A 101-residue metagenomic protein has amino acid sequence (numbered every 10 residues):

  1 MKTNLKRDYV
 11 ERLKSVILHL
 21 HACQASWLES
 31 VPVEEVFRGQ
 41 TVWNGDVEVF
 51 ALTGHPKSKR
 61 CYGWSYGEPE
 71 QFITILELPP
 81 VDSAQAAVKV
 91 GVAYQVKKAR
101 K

Functional and structural regions predicted by a protein language model:
M1-E34: N-terminal domain-onset segments
K2-K14, E70-K101: Mixed-charge, Lys/Arg-enriched low-complexity segments
A22-A87: Acidic, low-complexity, intrinsically disordered interaction modules
